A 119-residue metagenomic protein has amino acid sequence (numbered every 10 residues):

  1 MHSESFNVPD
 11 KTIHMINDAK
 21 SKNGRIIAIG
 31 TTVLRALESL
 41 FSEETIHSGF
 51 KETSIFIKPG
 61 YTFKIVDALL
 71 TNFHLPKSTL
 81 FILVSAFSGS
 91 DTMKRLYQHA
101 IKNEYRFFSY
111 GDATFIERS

Functional and structural regions predicted by a protein language model:
M1-S119: Surface-exposed, charge/polar-rich loops and edge strands
